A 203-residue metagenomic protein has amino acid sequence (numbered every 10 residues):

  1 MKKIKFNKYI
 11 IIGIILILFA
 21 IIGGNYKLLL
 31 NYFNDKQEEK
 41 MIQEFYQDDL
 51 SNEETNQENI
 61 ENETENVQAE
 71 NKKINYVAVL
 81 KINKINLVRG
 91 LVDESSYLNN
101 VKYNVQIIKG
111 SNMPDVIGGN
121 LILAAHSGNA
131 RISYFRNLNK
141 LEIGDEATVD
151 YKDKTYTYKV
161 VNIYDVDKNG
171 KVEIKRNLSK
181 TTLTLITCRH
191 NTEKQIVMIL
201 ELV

Functional and structural regions predicted by a protein language model:
I4-V203: Solvent-exposed, non-transmembrane regions of membrane-associated and secreted proteins
